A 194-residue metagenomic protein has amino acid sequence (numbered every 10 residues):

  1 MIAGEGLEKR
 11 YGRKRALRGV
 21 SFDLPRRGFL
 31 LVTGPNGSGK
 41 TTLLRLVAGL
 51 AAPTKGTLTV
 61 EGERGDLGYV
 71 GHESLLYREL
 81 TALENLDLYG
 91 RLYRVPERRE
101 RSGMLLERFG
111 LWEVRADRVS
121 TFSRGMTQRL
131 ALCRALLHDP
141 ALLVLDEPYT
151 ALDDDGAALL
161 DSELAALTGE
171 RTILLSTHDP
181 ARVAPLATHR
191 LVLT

Functional and structural regions predicted by a protein language model:
I2, L17-G19: Conserved structural motif at the start of ABC-family nucleotide-binding domains
T33-P35: The feature captures the beta-strand-to-loop junction immediately N-terminal to the Walker
A48: Helix-to-loop junction immediately C-terminal to a conserved catalytic motif
K55-D66: Conserved ABC transporter NBD signature motif
D87, E97-V114: Conserved ABC ATPase "signature" region
L143-E147: Catalytic Walker B motif of ABC-type/P-loop ATPase nucleotide-binding domains
